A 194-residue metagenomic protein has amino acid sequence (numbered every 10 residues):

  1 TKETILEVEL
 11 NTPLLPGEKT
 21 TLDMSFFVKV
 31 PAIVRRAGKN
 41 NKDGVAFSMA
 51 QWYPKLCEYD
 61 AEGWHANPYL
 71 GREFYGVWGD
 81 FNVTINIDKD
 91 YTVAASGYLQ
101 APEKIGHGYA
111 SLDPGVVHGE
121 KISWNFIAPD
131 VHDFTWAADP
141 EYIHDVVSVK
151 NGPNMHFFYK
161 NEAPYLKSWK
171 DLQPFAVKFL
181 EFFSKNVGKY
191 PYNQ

Functional and structural regions predicted by a protein language model:
T1, F47-A50, N86, D90-Y91: Solvent-exposed beta-hairpin/edge-strand motifs
T1, G17-E18, L70-R72, D133-F134: Intrinsically disordered, low-complexity segments enriched in polar/charged residues with Gly/Pro, especially when
T1-G44, V117-H118: A surface-exposed beta-strand-loop module
T12-L15, V30, Y53, N67 (+3 more regions): Intrinsic-disorder/low-complexity coil detector
F27-F81, D145: Glycine/proline-rich low-complexity spacer/linker segments in large multi-domain proteins
E58-G63, R72-Q194: Hydrophobic helix-coil surface modules that form long, contiguous segments used for peptide/substrate interaction
